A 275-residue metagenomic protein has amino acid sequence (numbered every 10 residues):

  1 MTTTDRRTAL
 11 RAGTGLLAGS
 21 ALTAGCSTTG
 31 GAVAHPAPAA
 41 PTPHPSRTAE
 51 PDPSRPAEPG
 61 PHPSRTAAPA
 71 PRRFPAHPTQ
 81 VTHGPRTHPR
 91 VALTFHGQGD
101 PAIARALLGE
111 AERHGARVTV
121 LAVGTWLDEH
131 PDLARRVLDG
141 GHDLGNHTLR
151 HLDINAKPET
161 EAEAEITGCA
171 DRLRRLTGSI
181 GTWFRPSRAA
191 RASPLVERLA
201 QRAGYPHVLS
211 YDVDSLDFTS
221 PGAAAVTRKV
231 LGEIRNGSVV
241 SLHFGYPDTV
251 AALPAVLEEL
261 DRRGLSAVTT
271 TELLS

Functional and structural regions predicted by a protein language model:
M1-L17: N-terminal secretory signal peptides and thylakoid transit peptides that target proteins across membranes
A18-L22: Hydrophobic core
T23-A40: C-terminal region of N-terminal signal peptides and the immediate post-cleavage residues of exported proteins
V33, P59-P61, P69: Protease zymogen maturation seam
P38-P41, R47, R65-A67, F74-R86 (+3 more regions): C-terminal domain-boundary segment and adjacent tail
P43-P45, P51-P53, P59-P63: Intrinsically disordered, low-complexity proline-rich tandem-repeat tracts
R65-E165, R172: Active-site beta->alpha N-cap acidic-glycine motif
A106, L152-D261, L265-S266, T271-S275: Catalytic domains of cell-wall/extracellular-matrix polysaccharide-remodeling enzymes, centered on de-N-acetylation
